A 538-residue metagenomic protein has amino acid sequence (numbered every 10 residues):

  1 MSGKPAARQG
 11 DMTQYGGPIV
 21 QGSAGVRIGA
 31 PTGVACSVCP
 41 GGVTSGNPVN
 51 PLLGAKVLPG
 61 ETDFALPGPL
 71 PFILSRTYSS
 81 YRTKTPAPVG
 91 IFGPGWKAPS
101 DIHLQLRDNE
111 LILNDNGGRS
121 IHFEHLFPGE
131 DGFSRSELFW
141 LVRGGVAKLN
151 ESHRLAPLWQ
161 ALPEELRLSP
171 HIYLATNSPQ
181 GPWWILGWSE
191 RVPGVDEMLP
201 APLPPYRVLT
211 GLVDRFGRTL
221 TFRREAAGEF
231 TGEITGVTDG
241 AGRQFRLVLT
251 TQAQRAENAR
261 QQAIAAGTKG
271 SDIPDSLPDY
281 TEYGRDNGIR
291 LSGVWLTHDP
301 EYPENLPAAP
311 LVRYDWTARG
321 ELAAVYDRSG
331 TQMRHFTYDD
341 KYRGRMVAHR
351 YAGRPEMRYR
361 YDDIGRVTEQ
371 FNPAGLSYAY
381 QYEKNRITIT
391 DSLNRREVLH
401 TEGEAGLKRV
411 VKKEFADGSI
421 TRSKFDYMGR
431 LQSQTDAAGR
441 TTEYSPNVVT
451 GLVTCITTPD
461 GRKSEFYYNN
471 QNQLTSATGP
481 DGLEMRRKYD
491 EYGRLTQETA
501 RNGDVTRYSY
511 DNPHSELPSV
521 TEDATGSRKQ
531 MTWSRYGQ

Functional and structural regions predicted by a protein language model:
M1-V49, T221, Y302, P307-Y314 (+1 more regions): Intrinsically disordered, low-complexity proline/glycine-rich segments
A24, T62, W184-G187: Hydrophobic/aromatic beta-strand elements that line small-molecule binding cavities or substrate pockets in beta-rich
A30-P86, G118, Q160-E165: Intrinsically disordered, low-complexity segments enriched in small residues
K56-E61, K97-P99, Q105-N109: Short alpha-helical segments and helix-capping/turn motifs at coil-helix boundaries
S80, G90, R107, I112-L113: Extracellular/virion structural assembly segments
T83-K97: Short, polar loop/linker segments at the starts of domains and inter-domain junctions
P94, N109-Q538: Extended charged/polar low-complexity repeat regions
